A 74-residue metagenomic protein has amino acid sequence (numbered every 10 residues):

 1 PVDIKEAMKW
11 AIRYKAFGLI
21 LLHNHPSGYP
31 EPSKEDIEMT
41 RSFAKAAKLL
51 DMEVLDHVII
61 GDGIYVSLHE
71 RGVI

Functional and structural regions predicted by a protein language model:
P1-I74: Active-site-proximal loop/helix of nucleotide/amide-processing enzymes and allied scaffolds
